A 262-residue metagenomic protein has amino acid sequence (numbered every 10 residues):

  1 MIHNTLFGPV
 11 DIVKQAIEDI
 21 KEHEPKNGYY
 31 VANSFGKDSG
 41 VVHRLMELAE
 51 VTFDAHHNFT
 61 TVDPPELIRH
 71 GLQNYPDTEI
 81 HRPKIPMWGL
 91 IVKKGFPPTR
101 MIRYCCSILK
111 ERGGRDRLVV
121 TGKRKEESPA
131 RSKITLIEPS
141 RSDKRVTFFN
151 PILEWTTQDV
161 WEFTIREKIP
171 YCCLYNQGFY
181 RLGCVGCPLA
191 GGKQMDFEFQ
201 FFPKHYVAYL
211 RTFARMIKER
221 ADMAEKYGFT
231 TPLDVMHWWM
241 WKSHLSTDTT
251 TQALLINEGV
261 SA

Functional and structural regions predicted by a protein language model:
M1-R166, V260-A262: ATP-dependent adenylation/nucleotidyltransferase module used to activate substrates
R166, C172-C173, Q177-A262: ATP/NTP-dependent adenylation/nucleotidyl-transfer catalytic domains that generate, transfer, or process NMP-activated
